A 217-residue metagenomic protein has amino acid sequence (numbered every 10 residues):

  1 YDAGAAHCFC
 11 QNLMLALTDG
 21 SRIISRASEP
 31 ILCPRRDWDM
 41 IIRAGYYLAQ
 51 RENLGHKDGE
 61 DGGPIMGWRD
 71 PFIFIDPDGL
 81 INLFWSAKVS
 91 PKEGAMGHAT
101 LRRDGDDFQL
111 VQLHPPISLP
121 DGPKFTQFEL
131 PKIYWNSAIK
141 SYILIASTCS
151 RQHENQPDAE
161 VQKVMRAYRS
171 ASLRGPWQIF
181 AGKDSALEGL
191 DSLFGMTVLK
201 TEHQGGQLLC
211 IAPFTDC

Functional and structural regions predicted by a protein language model:
Y1-C217: Carbohydrate-active catalytic/glycan-binding domains of CAZyme proteins, especially the secreted or lumenal ectodomains
